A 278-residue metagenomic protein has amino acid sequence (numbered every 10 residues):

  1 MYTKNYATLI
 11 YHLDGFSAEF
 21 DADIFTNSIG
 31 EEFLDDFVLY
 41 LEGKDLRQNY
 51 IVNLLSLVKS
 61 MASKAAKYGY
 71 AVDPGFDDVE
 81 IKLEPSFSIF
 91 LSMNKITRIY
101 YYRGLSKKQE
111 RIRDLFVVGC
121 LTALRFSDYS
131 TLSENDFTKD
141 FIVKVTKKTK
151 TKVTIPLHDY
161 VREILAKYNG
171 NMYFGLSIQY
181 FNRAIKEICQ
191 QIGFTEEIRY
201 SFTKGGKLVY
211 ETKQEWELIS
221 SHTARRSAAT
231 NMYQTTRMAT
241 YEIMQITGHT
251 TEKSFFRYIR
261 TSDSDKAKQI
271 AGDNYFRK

Functional and structural regions predicted by a protein language model:
M1, I10-F87, Y102: N-terminal core-binding DNA-recognition domain of tyrosine recombinases/integrases
T26, Y50, S88, K107-E110 (+3 more regions): Residue-level marker of regulatory loop/turn positions in helix-turn-helix DNA-binding domains and in histidine
Q48, V52, A71, G75-F126 (+1 more regions): Basic, Lys/Arg- and aromatic-enriched nucleic-acid-binding interface segment
S63-V72, V117-D140, Y241: Short, charged phosphate-coordinating catalytic segments
T122, T131-A166: Conserved tyrosine-mediated DNA breakage-rejoining catalytic core shared by Y-recombinases
T131-F137, Y233-T235, M244-T250, Y258-T261: A short, basic/aromatic helix-end/turn motif that makes direct DNA contacts
T146-K150, T247-G272: Catalytic-site neighborhood detector that most strongly recognizes the C-terminal catalytic loop/helix of tyrosine
N171-M172, K186-Y241, Q245: Short, basic (Lys/Arg/His-rich) helix/loop patches that form interaction surfaces in the mid-to-C-terminal regions
